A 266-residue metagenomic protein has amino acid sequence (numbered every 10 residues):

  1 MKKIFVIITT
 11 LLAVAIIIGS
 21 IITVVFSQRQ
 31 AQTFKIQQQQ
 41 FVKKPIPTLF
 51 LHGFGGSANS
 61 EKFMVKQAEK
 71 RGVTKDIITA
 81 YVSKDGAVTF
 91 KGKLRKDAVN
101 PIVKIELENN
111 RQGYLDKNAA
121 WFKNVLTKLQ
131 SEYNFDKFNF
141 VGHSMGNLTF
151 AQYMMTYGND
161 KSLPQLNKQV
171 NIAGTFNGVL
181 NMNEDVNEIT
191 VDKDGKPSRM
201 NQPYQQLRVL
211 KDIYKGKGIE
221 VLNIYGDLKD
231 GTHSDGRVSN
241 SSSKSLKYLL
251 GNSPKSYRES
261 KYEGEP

Functional and structural regions predicted by a protein language model:
M1-K2: N-terminal hydrophobic targeting signals that begin at the initiator methionine
F5-T9, A15-V141, M145-P266: Lipid deacylating catalytic domains
